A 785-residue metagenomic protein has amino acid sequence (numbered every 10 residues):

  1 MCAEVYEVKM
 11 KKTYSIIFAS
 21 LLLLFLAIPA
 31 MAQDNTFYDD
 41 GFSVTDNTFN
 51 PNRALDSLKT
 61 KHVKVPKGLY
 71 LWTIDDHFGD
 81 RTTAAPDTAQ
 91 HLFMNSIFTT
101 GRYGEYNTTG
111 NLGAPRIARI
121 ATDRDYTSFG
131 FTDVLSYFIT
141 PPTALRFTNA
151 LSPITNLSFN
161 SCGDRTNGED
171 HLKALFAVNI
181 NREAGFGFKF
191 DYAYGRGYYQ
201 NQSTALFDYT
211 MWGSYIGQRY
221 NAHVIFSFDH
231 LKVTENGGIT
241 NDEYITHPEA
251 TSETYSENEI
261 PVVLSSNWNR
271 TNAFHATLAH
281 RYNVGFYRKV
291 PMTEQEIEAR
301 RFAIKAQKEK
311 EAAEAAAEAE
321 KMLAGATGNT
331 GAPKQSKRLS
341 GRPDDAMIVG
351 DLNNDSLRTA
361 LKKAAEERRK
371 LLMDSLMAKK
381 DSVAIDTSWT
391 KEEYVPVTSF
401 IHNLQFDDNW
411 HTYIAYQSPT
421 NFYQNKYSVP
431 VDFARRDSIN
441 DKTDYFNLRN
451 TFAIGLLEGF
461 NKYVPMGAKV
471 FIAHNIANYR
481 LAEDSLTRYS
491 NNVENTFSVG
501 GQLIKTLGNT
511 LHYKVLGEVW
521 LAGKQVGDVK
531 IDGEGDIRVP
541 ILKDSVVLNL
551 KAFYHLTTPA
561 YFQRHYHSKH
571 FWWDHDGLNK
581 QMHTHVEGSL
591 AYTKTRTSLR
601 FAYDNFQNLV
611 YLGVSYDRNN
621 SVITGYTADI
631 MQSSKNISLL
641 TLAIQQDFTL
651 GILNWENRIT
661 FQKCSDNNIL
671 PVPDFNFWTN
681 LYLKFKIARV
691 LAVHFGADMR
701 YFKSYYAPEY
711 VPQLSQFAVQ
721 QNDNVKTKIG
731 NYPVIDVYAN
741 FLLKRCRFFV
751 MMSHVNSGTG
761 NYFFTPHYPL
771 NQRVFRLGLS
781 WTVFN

Functional and structural regions predicted by a protein language model:
M1-F37, A739, C746, M751 (+1 more regions): Bacterial Sec-dependent N-terminal signal peptides
E4, L21-P29, A326, R342 (+4 more regions): Low-complexity, intrinsically disordered/propeptide-like segments
F25, D164, R196-Q200, A522-K524 (+1 more regions): A generic structural signal for short coil/turn motifs at secondary-structure boundaries
Q33-T277, R281-I348, L352-L357, L361-E366 (+4 more regions): Membrane-proximal, glycine/serine-rich, low-complexity loop/turn segments characteristic of large bacterial
F226, I260-K310, E314, E318 (+1 more regions): Exposed, low-structure sequence patches enriched in small/polar residues
